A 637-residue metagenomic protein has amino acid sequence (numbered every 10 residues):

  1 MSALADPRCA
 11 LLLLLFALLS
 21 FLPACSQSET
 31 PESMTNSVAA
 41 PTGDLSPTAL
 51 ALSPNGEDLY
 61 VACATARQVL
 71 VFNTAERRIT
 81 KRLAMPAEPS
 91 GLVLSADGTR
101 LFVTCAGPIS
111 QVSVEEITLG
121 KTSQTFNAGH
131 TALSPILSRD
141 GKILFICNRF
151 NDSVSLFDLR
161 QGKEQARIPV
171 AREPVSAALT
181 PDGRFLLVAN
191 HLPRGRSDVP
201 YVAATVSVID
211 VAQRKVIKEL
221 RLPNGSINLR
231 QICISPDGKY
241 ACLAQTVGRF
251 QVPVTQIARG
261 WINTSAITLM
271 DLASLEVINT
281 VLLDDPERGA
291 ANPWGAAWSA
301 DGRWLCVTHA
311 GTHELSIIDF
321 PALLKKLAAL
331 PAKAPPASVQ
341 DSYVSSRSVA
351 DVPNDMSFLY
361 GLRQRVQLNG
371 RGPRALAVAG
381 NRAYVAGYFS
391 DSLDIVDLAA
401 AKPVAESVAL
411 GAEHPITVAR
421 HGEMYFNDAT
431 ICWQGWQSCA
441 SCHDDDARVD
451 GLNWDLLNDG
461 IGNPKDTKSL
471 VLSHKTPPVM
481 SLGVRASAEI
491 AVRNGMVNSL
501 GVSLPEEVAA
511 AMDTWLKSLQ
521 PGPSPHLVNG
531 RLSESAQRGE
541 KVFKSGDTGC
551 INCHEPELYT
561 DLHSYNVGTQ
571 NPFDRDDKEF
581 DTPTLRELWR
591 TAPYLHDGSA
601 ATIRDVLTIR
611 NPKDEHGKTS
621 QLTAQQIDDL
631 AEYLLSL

Functional and structural regions predicted by a protein language model:
T35-P41, R78-L83, K121-F126, K163-I168 (+4 more regions): A short beta-strand motif characteristic of beta-propeller blades
V38-Q68: Beta-strand-rich domains and repeat architectures in extracellular enzymes and scaffolds, especially beta-propellers
P54-N55, A96-D97, R139-D140, P181-D182 (+3 more regions): Residue-level detector of Asp-centered blade-edge/turn motifs that repeat once per structural unit in beta-propeller
A64-T65, A106-S110, R149-F150, R196-A203 (+3 more regions): Short, solvent-exposed loop/turn segments at conserved positions within beta-propeller repeat blades
N73-R77, E116-G120, D158-G162, D210-R214 (+3 more regions): Short loop/turn segments that connect beta-strands within beta-propeller blades
V188, P193, K218, L229-Q256 (+2 more regions): Periplasmic c-type cytochrome electron-transfer domains
